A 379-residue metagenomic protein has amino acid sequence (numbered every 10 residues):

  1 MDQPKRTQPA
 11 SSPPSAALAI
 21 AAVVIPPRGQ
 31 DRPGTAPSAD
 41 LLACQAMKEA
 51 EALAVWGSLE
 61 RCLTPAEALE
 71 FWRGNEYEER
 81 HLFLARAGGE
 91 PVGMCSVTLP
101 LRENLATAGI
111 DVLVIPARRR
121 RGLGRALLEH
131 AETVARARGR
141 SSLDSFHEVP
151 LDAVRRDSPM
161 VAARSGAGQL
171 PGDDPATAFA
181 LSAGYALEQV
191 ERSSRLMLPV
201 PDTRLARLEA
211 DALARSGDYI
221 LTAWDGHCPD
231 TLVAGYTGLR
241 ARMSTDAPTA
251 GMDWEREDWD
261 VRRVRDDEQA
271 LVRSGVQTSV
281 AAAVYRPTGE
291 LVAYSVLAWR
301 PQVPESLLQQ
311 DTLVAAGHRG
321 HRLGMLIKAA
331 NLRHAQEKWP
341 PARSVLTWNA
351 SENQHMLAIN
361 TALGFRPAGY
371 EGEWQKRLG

Functional and structural regions predicted by a protein language model:
M1-R28, E129-D230, E371-Q375: Acyl-donor-binding surface of acyltransferase catalytic domains
D2-E78, P91, R215-R262: Short amphipathic alpha-helix that is part of the acyltransferase structural core
I20, T107-G109, L221, Q309: Hydrophobic residues on conserved beta-strands that form the core of alpha/beta folds
E51-A87, G93-N104, M243-S306, D311-A316: A conserved beta-strand-loop-helix scaffold within acyl/acetyltransferase catalytic domains
I110, L143-H147, Q309, V345-T347: Conserved hydrophobic beta-strand within the GNAT/NAT acetyltransferase core sheet that lines the active-site cleft
D111-R119, V149, V284-Y285, D311-G320: A short, internal acetyl-CoA/4′-phosphopantetheine-binding micro-motif in the GNAT/acyltransferase core
R120-R136, S145, V314, G320-R333 (+2 more regions): Conserved acetyl-CoA-binding loop-helix of GNAT-fold acetyltransferases
A293, H321, I327, Q354-E371 (+1 more regions): Conserved N-terminal glycine/acidic-rich loop preference
